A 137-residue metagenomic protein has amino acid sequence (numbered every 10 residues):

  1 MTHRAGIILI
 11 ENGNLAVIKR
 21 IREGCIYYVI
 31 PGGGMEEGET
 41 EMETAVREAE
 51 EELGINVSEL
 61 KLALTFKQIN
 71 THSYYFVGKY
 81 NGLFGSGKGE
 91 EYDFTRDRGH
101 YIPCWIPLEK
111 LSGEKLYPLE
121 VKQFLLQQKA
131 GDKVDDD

Functional and structural regions predicted by a protein language model:
M1-L15, E37: Conserved N-terminal beta-strand and adjoining loop/helix that marks the start of the Nudix/MutT-like hydrolase domain
L9-I10, V17, G78, W105: Conserved hydrophobic "DFG−1" position in protein kinase catalytic cores
R22, F66-I69, T95: A short beta-turn/loop motif at secondary-structure boundaries
E23-I26, F84: A conserved beta-turn-beta hairpin within the catalytic core of GNAT-like acetyltransferases that forms part
Y27-I30, D97-R98: A short, polar/proline- and glycine-enriched secondary-structure boundary/capping micro-motif
I30-A63: The catalytic Nudix box helix
K67-E91, C104-S112, L119-D132: Active-site-adjacent beta-strand/loop module that shapes the phosphate/pyrophosphate-binding cleft
K133-D137: Short acidic DE-rich linear segments
